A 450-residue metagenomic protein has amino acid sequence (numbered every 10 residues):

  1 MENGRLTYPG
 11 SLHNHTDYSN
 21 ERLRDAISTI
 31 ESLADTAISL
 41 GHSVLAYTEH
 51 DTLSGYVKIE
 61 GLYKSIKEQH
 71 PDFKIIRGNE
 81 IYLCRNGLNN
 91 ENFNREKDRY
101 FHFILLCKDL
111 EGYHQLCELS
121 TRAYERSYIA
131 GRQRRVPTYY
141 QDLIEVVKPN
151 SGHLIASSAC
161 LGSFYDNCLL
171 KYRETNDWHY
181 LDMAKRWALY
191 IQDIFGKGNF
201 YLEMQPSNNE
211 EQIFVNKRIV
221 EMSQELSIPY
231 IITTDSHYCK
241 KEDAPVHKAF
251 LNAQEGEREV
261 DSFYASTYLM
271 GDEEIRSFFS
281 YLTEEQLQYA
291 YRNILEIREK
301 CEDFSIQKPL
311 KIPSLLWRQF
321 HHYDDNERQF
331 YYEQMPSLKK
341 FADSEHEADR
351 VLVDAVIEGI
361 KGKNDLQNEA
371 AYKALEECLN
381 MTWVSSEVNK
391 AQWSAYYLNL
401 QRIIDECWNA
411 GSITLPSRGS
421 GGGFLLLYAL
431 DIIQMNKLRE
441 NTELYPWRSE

Functional and structural regions predicted by a protein language model:
M1-Y47, D51-P71, E118, R122-K241 (+2 more regions): Domain-core and long-helix interface of multi-subunit machines
E2-Y8, Y165-K171, D177, E221-S223 (+1 more regions): Non-catalytic structural connector segments
E49, I75, D109, A156 (+5 more regions): A residue-level signal for conserved active-site and pocket-lining positions in enzyme catalytic cores
L53-Q69, N90-E91, P245-K248, Y428-R439: Glycine-rich loop at the start of a catalytic domain that most often binds anionic cofactors/ligands
K74-I75, N79, H102-L110, D182 (+6 more regions): Acidic, His- and aromatic-enriched active-site or binding-groove loops in soluble protein domains that engage sugars
K74-R77, R85-N89, R99-H102, Y238-D243 (+3 more regions): Phosphate/diphosphate-binding loops
I231-K240, C407, S412-Q434: Conserved phosphate/anionic-ligand binding catalytic regions in large, soluble enzymes, centered on
K311-R318, P336, E406, G422-E450: Extended, folded domain segments that form the structural surfaces/walls around functional sites
